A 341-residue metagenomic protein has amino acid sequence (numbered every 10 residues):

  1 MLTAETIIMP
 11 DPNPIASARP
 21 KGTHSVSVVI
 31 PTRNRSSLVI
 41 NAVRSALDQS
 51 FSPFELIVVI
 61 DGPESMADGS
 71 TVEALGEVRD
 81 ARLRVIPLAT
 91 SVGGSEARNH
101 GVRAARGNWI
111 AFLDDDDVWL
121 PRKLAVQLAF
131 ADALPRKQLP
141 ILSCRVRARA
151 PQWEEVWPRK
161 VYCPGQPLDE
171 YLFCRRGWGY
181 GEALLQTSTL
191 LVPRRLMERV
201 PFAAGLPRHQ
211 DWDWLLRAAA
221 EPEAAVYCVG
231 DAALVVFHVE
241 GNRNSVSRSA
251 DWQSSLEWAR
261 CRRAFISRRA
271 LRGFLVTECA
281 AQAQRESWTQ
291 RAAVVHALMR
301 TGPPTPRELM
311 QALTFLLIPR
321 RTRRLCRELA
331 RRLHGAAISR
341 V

Functional and structural regions predicted by a protein language model:
L2-T23, W178-G179, A220-V341: C-terminal subregions of glycosyltransferases and related glycan-biosynthesis enzymes
H24-S27, E55, D213: Cell-envelope/extracellular polymer assembly enzymes that use nucleotide-activated donors
V26-L38, A42, Q49, V59-D61: A conserved hydrophobic helix/loop-capping motif in glycosyltransferases and polysaccharide synthases
S45-P87: Acidic donor-binding segment of Leloir-type glycosyltransferases
R79-D80, E96, L124-L196: Flexible acidic/His/Gly-enriched loops in nucleotide-sugar-dependent glycosyltransferase catalytic domains
L88-A105: Glycine-rich, basic loop-to-helix element that forms the pyrophosphate-binding segment of sugar-nucleotide handling
I110: Short aromatic/hydrophobic "clamp" motif used to bind/position activated sugar donors
Q166-W252: Conserved nucleotide-sugar donor-binding catalytic segment
